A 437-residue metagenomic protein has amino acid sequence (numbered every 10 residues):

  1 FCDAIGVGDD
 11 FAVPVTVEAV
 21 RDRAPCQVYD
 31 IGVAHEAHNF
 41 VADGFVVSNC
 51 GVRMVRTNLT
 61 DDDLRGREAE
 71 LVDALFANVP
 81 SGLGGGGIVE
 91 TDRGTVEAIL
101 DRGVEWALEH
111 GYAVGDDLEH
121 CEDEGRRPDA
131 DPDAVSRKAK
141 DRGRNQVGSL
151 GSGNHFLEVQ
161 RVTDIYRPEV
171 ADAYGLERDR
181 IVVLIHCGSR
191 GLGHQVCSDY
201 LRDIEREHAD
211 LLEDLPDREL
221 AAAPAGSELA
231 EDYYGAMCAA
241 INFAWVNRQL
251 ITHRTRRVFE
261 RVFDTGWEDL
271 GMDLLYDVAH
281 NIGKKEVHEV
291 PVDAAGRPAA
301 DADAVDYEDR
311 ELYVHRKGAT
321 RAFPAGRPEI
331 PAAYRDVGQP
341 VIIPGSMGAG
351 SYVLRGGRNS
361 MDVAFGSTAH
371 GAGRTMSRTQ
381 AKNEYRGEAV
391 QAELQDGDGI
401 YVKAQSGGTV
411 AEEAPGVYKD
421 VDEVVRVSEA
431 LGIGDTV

Functional and structural regions predicted by a protein language model:
F1-N49, P331-A332, V341: Autoprocessing domains of the Hint superfamily
V20-R23, A34-E36, T60-D62, V162-D164 (+2 more regions): Generic structural motif
C50, R65-V437: Domain-length cofactor-binding catalytic modules of enzymes
C50-M54, N58-D61: An N-terminal structural lobe/cap that precedes and organizes the functional/catalytic core across diverse proteins
